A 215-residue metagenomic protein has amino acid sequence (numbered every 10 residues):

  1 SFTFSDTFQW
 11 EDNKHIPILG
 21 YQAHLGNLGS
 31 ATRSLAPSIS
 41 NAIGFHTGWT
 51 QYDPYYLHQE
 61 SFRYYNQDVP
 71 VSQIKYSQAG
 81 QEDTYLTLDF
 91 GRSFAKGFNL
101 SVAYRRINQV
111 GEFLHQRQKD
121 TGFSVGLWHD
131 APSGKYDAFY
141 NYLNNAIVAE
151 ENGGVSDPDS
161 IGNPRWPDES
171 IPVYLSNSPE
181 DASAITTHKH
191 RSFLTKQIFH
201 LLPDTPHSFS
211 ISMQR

Functional and structural regions predicted by a protein language model:
S1-H188, F199-P206: Membrane-proximal, glycine/serine-rich, low-complexity loop/turn segments characteristic of large bacterial
